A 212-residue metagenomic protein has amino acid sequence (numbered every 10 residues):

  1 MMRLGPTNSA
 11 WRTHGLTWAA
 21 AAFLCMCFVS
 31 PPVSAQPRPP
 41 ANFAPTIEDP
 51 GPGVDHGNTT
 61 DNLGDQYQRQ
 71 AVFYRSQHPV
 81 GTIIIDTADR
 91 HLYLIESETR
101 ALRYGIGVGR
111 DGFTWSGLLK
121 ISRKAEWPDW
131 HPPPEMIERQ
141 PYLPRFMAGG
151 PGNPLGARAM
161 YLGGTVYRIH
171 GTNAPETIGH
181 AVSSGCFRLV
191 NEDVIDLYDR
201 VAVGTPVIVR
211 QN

Functional and structural regions predicted by a protein language model:
M2-N212: N-terminal pre-domains immediately preceding structured catalytic cores
